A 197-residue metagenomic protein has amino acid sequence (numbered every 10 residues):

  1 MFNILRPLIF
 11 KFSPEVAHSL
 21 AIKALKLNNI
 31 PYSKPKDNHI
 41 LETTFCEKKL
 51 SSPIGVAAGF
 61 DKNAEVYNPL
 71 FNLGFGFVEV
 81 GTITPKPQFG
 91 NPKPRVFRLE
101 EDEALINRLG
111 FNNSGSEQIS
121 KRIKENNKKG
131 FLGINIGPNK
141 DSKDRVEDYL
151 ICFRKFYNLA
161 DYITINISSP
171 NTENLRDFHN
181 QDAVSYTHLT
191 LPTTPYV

Functional and structural regions predicted by a protein language model:
F2-T43, N107-N112: An N-cap/entry alpha-helix motif that binds or orients negatively charged groups
N29-E65: Active-site-flanking structural segment that lines cofactor/substrate pockets
S52-K62, I136-E147: Active-site mouth loops of central-metabolism enzymes
I54-A58, V78-V80, L132-I136, I163-I165: Hydrophobic faces of well-ordered beta-strands that scaffold small-molecule active sites in alpha/beta enzyme cores
L70-I83: Active-site cofactor/substrate anionic-group-binding motifs, chiefly glycine- and Lys/Arg-rich phosphate-binding loops
Q88-N127: A gly/proline- and charged-residue-enriched helix-loop-helix capping module
F89-K93, T172-Y186: Active-site-adjacent beta->alpha loops and helix N-cap segments on the catalytic face of soluble alpha/beta enzymes
T187-T193: Conserved small/polar residues in nucleotide/adenosyl-binding loops
